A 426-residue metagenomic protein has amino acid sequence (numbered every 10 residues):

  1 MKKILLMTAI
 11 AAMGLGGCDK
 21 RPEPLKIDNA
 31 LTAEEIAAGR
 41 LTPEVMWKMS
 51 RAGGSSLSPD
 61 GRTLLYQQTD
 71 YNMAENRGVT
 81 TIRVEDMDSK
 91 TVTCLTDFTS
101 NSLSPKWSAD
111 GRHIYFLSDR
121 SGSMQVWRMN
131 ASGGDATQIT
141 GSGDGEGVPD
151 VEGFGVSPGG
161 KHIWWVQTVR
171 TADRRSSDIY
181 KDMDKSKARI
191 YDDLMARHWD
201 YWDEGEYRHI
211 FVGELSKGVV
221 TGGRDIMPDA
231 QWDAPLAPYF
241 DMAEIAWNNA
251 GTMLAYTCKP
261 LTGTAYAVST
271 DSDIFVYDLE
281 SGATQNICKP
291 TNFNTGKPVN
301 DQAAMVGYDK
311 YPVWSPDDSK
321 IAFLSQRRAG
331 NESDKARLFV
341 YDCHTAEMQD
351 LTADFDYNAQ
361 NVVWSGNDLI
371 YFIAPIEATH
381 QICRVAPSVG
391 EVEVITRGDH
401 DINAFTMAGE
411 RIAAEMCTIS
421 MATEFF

Functional and structural regions predicted by a protein language model:
L15-G17: C-terminal motif of bacterial Sec signal peptides marking the signal peptidase cleavage site
R21, L25-R51, V84-N101, S108 (+10 more regions): Multi-bladed beta-propeller domains
P24-D28, V79-T80, T168-D229, M242 (+5 more regions): Predominantly five- to eight-bladed beta-propeller fold
E44-T80: Beta-strand-rich domains and repeat architectures in extracellular enzymes and scaffolds, especially beta-propellers
P59-D60, A109-D110, P158-G159, N249-A250 (+3 more regions): Residue-level detector of Asp-centered blade-edge/turn motifs that repeat once per structural unit in beta-propeller
G61-L64, G111-I114, I163, L254 (+3 more regions): Hydrophobic beta-strand positions that form the internal "hydrophobic ladder" of WD40/Gbeta-like beta-propeller blades
A74-T80, D119-M124, Y201-E206, A265-S272 (+3 more regions): Short, solvent-exposed loop/turn segments at conserved positions within beta-propeller repeat blades
